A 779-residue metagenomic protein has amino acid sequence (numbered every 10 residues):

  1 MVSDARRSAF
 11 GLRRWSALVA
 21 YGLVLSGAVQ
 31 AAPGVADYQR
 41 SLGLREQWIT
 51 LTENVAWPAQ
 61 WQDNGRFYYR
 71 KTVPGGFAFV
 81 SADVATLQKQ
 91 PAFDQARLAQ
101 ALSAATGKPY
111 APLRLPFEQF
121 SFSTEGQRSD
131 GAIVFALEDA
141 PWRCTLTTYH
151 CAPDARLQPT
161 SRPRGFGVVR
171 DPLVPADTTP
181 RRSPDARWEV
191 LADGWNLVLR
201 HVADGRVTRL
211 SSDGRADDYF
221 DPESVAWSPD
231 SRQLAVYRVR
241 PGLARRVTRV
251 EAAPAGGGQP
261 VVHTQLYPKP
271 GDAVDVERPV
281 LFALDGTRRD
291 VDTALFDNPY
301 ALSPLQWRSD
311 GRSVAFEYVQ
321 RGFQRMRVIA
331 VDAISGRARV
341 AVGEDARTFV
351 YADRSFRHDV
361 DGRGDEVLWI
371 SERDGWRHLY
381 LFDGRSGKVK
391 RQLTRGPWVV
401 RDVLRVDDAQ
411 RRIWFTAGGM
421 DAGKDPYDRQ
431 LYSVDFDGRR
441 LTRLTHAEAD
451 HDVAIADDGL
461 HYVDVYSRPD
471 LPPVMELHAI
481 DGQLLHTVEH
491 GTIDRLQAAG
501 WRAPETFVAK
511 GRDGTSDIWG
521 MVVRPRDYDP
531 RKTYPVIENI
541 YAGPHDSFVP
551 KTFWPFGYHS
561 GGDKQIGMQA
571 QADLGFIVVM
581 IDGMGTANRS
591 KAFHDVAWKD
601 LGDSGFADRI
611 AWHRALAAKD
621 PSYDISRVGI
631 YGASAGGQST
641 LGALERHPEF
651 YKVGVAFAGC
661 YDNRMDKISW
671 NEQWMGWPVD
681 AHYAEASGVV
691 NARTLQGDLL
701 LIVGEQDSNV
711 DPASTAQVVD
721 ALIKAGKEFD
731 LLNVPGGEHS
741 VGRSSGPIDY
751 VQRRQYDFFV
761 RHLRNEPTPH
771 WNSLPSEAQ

Functional and structural regions predicted by a protein language model:
M1-L12: N-terminal secretory signal peptides that target proteins for export/translocation
F10-W15, F166-V168, F556: Short, aromatic- and cysteine-enriched interfacial helices/patches that mediate contacts at lipid membranes
G11, L113-L115, D130-G131, V174-D177 (+4 more regions): Glycine-rich, flexible loop segments associated with nucleotide phosphate handling
S16-G27: Bacterial N-terminal signal peptides
Y21, A31-P473, L477-H478, A498 (+2 more regions): Beta-propeller folds
S303-Q306, G311, E317, D450-Q779: Serine-hydrolase catalytic core recognition
